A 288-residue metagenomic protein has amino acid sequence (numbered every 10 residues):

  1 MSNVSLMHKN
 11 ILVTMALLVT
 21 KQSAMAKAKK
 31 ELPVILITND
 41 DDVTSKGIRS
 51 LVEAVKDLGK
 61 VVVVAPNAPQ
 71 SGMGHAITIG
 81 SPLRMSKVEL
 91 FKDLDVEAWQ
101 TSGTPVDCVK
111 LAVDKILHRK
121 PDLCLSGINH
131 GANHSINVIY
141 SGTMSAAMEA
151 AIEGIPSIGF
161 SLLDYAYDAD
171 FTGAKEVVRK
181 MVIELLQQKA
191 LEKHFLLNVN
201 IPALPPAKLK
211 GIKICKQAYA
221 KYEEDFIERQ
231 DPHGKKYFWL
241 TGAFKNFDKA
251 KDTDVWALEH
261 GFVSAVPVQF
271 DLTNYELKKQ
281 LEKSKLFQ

Functional and structural regions predicted by a protein language model:
L6-A24: Sec-dependent N-terminal signal peptides of Gram-negative exported proteins
K27-E31, I35, R49-K115, R119-K120: A cross-family phosphate/adenosyl-ligand binding-site feature
K29, L186-E192, P202-Q288: C-terminal accessory domains and tails appended to enzymatic cores
I37-T44, N137: Short, glycine-rich nucleotide/cofactor-binding loops
A112-H118, S145-P156: Alpha-helix C-terminal capping segments
A132-S141: Glycine/threonine-rich flexible loop motifs
A151-Y167: Class I SAM-dependent methyltransferase SAM-binding "motif I" and its flanking Rossmann-like core
D164-V182: Short, glycine-/small-residue-rich phosphate/pyrophosphate-handling segment
